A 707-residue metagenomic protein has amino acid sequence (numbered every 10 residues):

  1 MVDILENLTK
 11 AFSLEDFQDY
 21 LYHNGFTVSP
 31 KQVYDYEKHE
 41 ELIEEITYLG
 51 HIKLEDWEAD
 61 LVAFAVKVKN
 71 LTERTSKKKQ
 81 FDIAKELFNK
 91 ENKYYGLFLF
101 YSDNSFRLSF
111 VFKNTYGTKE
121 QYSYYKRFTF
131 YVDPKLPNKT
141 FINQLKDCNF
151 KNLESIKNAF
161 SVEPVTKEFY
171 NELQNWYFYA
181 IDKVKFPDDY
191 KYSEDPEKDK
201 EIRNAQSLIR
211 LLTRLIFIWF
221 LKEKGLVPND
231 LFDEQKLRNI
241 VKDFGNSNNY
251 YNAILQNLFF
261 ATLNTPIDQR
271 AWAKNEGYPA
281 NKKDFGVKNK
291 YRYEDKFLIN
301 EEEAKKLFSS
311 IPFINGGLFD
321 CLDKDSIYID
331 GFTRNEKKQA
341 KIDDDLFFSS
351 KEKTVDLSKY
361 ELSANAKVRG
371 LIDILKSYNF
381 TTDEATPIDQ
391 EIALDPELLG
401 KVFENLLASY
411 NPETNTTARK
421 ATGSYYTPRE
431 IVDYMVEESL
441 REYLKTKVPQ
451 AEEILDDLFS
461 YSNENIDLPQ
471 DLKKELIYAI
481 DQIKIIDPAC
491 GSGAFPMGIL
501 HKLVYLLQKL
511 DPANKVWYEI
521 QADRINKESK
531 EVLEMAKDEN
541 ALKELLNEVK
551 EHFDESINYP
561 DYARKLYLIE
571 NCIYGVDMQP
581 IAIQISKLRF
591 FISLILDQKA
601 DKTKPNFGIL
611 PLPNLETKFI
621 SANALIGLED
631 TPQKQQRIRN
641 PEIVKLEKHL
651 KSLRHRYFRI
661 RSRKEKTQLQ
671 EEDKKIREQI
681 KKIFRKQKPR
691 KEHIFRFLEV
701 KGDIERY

Functional and structural regions predicted by a protein language model:
V2-A59, K67-E86, Y94-Y505, V516 (+4 more regions): Preference for the N-terminal adenyl/adenosyl cofactor-binding alpha/beta module
D389-Q390, T414-Y707: SAM-dependent methyltransferase catalytic region
